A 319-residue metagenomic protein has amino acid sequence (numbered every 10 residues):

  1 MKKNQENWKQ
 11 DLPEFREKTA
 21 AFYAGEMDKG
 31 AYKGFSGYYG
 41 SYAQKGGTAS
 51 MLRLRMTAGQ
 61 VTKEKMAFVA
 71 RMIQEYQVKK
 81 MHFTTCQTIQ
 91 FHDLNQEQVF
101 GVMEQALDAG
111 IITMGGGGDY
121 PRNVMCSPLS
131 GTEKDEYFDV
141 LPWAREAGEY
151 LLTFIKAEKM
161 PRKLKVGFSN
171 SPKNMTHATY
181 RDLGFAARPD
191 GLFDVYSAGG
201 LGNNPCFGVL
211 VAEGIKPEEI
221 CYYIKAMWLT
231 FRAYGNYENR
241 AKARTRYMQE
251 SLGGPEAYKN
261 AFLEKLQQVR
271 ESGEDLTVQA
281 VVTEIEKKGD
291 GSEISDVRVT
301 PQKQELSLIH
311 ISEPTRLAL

Functional and structural regions predicted by a protein language model:
M1-L52, Q60-T62, N174: N-terminal basic/disordered segments at the start of proteins
S36-G59, P128, V209, S292-L308: Short glycine-/aliphatic-rich beta-strand segments at the starts of folded cytosolic domains
I73-V78, L107-G115, F231-G235, V269: A common structural junction motif
I89-M125: Hydrophobic or amphipathic alpha-helical targeting/insertion segments
H92-E97, Y120-E136, G167-P172, R246-E256: Short, conserved secondary-structure transition motifs
Q98, L107, R232-D290: Terminal amphipathic helices with adjacent charged low-complexity linkers/tails
M160-S251: Mobile "lid/hinge" segments at catalytic clefts and subdomain interfaces of large enzymes
I309-L319: Single conserved hydrophobic/aromatic residue that forms the stacking wall/gate of nucleotide- or nucleobase-binding
